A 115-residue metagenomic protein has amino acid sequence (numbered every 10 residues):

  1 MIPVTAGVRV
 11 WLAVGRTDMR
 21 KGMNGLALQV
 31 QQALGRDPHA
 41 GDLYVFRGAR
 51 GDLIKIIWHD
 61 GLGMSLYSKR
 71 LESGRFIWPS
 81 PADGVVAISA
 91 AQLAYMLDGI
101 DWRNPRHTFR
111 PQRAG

Functional and structural regions predicted by a protein language model:
M1-G115: Polybasic/polar functional segments that serve as interface/processing modules
